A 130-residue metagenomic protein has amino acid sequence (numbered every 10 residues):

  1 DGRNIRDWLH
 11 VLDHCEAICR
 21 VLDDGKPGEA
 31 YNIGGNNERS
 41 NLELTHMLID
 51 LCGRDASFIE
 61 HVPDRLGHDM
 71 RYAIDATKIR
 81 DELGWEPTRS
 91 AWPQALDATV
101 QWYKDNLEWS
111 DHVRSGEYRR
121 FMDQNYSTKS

Functional and structural regions predicted by a protein language model:
D1-S130: C-terminal substrate-binding subdomain of Rossmann-fold SDR/epimerase-dehydratase oxidoreductases
